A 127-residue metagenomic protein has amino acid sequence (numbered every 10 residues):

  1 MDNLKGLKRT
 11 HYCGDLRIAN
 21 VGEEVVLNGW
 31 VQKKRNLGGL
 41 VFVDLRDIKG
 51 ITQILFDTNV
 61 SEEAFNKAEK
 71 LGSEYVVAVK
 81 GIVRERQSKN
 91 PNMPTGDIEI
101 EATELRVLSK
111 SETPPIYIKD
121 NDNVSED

Functional and structural regions predicted by a protein language model:
M1-D127: Class II aminoacyl-tRNA synthetase catalytic cores and aaRS-like
